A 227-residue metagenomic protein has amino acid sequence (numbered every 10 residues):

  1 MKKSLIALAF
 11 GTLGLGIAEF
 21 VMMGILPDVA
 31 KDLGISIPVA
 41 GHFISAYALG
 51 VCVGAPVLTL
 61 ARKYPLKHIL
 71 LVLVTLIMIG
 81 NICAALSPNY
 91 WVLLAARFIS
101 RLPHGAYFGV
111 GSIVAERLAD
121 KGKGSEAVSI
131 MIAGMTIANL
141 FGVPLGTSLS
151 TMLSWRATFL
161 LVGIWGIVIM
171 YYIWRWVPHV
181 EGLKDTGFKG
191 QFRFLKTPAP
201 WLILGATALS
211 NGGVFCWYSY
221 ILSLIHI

Functional and structural regions predicted by a protein language model:
F10-I37, W217-L222: Extracytoplasmic
Y47-L49, T136-I137: Short hydrophobic/small-residue motifs within alpha-helical transmembrane segments of multi-pass transporter-like
V53-W91: Conserved MFS/SLC helix-loop-helix module at the cytosolic interface between two early adjacent transmembrane helices
W91-R97, L202-I203: Short hydrophobic/alpha-helical segments at membrane-entry points of transmembrane helices in Major Facilitator
A96-A133: Cytoplasmic helix-loop-helix junction between adjacent transmembrane helices in 12-TM secondary transporters
G163-G182: C-terminal membrane-cytosol helix-exit motif in multi-pass small-molecule transporters
W176-L204: Juxtamembrane intracellular "pre-TM" segments in multi-pass secondary transporters
H226-I227: Conserved small/polar residues in nucleotide/adenosyl-binding loops
